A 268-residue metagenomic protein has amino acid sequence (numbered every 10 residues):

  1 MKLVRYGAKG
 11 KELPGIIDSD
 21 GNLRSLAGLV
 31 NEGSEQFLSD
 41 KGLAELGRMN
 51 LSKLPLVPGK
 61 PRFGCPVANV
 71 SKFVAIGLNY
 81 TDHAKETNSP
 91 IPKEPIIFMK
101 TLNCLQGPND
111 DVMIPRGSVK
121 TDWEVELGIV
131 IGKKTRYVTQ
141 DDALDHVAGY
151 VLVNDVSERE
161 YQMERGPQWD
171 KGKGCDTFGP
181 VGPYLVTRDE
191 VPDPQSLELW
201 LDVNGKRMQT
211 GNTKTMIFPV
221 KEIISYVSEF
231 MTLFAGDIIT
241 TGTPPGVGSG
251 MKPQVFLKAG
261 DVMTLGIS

Functional and structural regions predicted by a protein language model:
M1-P95, T264: N-terminal non-catalytic cap/leader segment that marks the start of a structured domain
R5, K9-G10, R48, K53-L56 (+3 more regions): Catalytic-pocket segment enriched in acidic/His residues
G7, A75-I76, M99-K100, E124-G132 (+2 more regions): Short beta-strand segments
F63-C65, K85-N88, V112-T121, T135-D142 (+2 more regions): A generic local secondary-structure boundary/capping motif
I91-P108, T121-W123, K258-S268: Structural signature of FAD isoalloxazine-binding scaffolds in flavoprotein oxidoreductases
P108-S157: Non-heme Fe(II) oxygenase catalytic core, chiefly the N-lobe of the double-stranded beta-helix
